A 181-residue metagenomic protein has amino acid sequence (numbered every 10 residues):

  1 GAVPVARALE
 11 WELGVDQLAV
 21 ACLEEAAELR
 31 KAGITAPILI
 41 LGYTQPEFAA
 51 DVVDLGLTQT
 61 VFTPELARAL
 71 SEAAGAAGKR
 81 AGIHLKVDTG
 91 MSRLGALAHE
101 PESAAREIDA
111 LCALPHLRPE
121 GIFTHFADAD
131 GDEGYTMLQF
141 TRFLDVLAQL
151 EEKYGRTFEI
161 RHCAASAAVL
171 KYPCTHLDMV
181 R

Functional and structural regions predicted by a protein language model:
G1-L13, R68, E72-A73, K79-G82 (+1 more regions): Active-site loop/helix belt of alpha/beta enzymes
G1-L57, V61-L70: N-terminal active-site wall of soluble small-molecule enzyme domains
